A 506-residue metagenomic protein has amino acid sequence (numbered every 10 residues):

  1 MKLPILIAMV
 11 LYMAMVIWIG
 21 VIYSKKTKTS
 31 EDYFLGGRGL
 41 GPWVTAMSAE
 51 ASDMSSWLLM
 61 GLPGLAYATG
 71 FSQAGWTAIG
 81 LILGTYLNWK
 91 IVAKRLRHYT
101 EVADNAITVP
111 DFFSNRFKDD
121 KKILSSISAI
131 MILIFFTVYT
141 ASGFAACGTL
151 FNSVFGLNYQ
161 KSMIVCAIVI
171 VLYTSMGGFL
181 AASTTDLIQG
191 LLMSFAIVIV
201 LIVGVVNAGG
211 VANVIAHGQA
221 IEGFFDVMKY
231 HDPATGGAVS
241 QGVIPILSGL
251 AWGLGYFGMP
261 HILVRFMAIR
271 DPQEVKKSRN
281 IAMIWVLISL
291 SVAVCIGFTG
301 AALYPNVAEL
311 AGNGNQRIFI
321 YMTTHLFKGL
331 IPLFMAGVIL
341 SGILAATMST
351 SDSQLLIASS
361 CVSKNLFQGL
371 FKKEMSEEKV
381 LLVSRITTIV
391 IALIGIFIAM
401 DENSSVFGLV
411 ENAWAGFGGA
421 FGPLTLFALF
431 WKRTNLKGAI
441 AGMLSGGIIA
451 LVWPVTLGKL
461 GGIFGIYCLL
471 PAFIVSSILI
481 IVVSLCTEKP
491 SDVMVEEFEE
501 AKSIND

Functional and structural regions predicted by a protein language model:
M1-D506: Membrane-embedded helix-loop-helix hairpins and adjacent transmembrane boundary segments in multi-pass transporters
